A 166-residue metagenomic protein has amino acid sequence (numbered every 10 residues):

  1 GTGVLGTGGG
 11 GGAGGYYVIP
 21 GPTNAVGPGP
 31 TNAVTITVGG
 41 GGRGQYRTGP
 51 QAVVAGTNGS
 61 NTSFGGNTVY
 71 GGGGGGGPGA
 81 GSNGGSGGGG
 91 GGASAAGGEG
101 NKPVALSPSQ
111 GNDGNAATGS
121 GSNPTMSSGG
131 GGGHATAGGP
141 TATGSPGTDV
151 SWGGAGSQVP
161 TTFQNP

Functional and structural regions predicted by a protein language model:
G1-P166: Low-complexity, glycine/proline-biased repetitive segments and flexible coils/loops
